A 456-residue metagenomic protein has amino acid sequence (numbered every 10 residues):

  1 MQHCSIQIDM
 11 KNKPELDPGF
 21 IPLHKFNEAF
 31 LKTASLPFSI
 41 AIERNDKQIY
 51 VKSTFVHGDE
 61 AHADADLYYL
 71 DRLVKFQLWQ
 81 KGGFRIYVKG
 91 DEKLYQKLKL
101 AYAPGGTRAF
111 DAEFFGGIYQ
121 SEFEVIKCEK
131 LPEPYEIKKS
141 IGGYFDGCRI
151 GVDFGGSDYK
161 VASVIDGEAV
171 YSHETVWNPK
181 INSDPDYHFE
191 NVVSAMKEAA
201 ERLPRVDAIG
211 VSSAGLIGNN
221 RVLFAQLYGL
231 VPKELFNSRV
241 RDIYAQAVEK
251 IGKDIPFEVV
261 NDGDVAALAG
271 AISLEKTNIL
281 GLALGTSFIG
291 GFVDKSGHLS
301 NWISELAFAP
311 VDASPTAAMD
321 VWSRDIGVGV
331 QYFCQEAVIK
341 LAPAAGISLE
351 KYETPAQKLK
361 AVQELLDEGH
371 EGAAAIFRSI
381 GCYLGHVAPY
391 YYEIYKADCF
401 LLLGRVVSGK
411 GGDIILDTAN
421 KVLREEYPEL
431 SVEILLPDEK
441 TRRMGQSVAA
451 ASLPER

Functional and structural regions predicted by a protein language model:
M1-V51, A65, K97, T107 (+6 more regions): Glycine/GP-enriched mid-protein hinge/lid loop-to-helix segment characteristic of carbohydrate kinases
Q48-F76, I181-P204, K340-C399, G409 (+1 more regions): Adenine-nucleotide phosphate-binding core of ATP-dependent small-molecule kinases
D59-D71, K75-K81, E92-E129, V176-E190 (+4 more regions): Glycine-rich phosphate-binding loop and adjoining helix at the ATP-binding site of ATP-dependent phosphoryl-transfer
Q80-E92, R205-A214, Y395-V406: Short glycine-rich phosphate-binding loop at a beta-alpha junction
R85-Y87, G147-D153, V206-G210, I279-A283 (+2 more regions): Short glycine-aspartate micro-motif
S157: Conserved Rossmann-like nucleotide-cofactor binding loop
A374-Y395, R405-R456: Internal alpha/beta domain cores that form substrate/cofactor-binding pockets in large enzymes and binding proteins
